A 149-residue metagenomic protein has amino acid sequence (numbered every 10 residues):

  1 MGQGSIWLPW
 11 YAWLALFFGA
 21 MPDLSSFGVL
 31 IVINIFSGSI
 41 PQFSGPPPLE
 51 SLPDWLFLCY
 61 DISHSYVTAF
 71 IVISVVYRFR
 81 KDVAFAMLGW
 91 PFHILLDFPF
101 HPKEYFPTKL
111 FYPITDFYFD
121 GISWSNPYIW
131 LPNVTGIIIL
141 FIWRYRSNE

Functional and structural regions predicted by a protein language model:
M1-E149: N-terminal membrane-targeting hydrophobic helices
